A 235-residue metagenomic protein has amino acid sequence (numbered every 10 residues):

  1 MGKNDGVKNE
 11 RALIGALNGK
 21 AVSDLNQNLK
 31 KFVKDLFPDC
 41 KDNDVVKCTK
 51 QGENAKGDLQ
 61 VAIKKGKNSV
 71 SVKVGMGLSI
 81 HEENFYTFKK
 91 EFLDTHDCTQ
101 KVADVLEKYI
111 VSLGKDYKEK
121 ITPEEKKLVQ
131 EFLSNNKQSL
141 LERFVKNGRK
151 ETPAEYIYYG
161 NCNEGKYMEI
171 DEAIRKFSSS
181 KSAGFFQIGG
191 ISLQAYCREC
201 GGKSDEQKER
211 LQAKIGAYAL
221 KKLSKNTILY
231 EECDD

Functional and structural regions predicted by a protein language model:
M1-G57, A62-N68, K73-D235: Short, positively charged
